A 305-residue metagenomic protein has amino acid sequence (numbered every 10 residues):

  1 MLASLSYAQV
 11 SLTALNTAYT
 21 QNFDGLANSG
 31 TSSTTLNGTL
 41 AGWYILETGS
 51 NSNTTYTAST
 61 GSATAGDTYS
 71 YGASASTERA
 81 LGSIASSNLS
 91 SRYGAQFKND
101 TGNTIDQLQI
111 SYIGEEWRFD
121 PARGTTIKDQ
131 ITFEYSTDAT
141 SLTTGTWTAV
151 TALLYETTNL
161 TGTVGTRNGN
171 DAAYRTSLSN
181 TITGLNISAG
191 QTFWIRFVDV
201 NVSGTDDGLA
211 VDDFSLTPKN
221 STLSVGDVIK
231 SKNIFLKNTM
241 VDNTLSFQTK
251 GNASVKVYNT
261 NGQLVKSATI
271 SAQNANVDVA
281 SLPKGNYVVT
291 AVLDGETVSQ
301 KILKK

Functional and structural regions predicted by a protein language model:
M1-L12: Bacterial Sec-dependent N-terminal signal peptides
V10, N88-L89, G102, G114-E115 (+2 more regions): Terminal, low-complexity interaction segments
V10-T60: Extracellular carbohydrate-recognition regions
A41-N103, L209: Surface-exposed, low-complexity/disordered Ser/Thr/Gly/Pro/Asn-rich loops and linkers
Y93, L178-N180, Q273-V277: Short strand-edge motifs at loop-to-beta-strand transitions and within beta-strands of extracellular beta-rich domains
D106-F119: A short beta-strand element within beta-rich, extracytoplasmic domains of secreted/secretory-pathway proteins
A122-T132: Short coil-to-beta strand junction motifs in C2/discoidin
D227-K305: C-terminal outer-membrane/trafficking sorting elements
